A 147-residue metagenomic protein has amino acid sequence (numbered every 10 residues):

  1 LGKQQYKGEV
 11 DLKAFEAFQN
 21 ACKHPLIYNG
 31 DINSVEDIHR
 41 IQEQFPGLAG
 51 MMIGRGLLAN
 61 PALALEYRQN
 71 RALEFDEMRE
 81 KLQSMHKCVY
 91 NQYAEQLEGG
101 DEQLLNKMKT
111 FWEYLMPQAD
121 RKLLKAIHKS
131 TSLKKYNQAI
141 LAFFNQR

Functional and structural regions predicted by a protein language model:
L1-G8: Short, small-residue-enriched loops and turns at beta-alpha junctions that line or gate enzyme active sites
Y6, K13-Y28, I32-R147: Alpha/beta catalytic cores of nucleotide-metabolism and tRNA/nucleoside-modifying enzymes
